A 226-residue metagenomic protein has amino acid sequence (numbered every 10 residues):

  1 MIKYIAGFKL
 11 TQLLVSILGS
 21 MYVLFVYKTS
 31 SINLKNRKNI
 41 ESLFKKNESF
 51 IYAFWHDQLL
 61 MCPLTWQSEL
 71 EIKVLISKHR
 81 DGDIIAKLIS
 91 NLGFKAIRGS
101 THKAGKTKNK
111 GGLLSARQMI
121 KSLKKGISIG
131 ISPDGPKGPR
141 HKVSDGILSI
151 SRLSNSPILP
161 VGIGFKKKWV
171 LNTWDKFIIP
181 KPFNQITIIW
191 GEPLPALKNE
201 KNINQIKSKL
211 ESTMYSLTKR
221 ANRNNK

Functional and structural regions predicted by a protein language model:
M1-N36, T65: A transmembrane-helix-recognition feature enriched in membrane-embedded lipid enzymes and envelope glyco-/phospholipid
L24-S49, W55-M61: A short, well-structured juxtamembrane/interface segment
N33, W55, N109-L113, R140: A conditional alpha-helix N-cap/helix-loop micro-motif detector
S49-I51, E71, G126-G130, L159: Residue-level preference for the first positions of well-ordered beta-strands
S49-K108: Catalytic core of membrane glycerolipid acyltransferases/transacylases, capturing the structured, soluble-facing
S115-I150, S154: Catalytic-site beta-strand/loop segments enriched in glycine and acidic/polar residues
K142-E200: A cross-family acyltransferase "interaction/gating" segment
K207-K226: Charged phosphate-binding loop/patch that engages nucleotide di/tri-phosphates or the phosphate backbone of nucleic
